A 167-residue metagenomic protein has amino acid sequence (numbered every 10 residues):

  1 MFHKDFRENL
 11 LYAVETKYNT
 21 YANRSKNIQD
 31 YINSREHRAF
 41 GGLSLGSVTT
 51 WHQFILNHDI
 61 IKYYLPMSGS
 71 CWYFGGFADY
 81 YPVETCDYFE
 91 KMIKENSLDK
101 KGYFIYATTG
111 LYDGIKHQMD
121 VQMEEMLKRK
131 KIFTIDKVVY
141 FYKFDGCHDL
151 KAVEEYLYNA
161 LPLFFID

Functional and structural regions predicted by a protein language model:
M1-D167: Non-catalytic cap/lid and distal C-terminal segments of serine-dependent acyl enzymes
